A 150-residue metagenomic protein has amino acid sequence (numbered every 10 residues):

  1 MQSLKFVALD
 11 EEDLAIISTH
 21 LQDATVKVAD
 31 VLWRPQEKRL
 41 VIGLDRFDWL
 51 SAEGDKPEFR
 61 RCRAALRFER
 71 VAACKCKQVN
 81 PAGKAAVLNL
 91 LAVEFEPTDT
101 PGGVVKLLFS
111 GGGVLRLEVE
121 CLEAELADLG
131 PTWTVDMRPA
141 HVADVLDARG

Functional and structural regions predicted by a protein language model:
M1-Q22, V145-G150: Eukaryotic intrinsically disordered, low-complexity regulatory linkers and tails enriched in Ser/Thr/Pro
A15-D23, V41, K77-L107, L115-R116 (+1 more regions): Intrinsic, low-complexity N-terminal interaction/targeting segments
D23-K75: Short, well-structured hydrophobic secondary-structure segments
A29, G54, G83-K84, L129: Short linear functional motifs in flexible/disordered or boundary regions
P35-Q36, P101, S110: Short, well-ordered loop/turn elements at secondary-structure boundaries
R63-L66, L88-L90, E94-P97, D128-T132 (+1 more regions): Short, surface-exposed linear patches
L108-G150: Mixed-charge, glycine-accented linear interaction segment located at domain edges/termini
